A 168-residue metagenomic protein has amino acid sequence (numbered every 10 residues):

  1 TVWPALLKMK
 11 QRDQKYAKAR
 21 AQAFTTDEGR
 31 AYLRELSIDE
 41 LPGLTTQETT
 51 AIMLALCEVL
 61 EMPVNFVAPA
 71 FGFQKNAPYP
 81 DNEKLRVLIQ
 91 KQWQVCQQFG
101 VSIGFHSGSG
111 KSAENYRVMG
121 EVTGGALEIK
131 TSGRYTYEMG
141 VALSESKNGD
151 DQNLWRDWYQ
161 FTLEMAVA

Functional and structural regions predicted by a protein language model:
A5, K10-D27, P42-A168: Active-site capping/gating regions of soluble enzymes
D27-E28, S37: Extended alpha-helical scaffolds
L33-E40: Short glycine-rich or small-residue beta-strand-to-loop segments that form or flank ligand, phosphate, metal/Fe-S
